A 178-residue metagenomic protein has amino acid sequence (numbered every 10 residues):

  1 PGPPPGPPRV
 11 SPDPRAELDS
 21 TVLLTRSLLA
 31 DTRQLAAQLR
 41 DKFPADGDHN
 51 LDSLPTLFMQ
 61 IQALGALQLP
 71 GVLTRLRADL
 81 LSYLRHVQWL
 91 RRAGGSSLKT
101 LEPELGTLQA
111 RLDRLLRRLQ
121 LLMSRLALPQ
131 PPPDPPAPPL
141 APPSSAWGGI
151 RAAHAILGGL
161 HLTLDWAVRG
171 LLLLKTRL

Functional and structural regions predicted by a protein language model:
P1-L64: Leu/Val/Ala/Ile-rich N-terminal alpha-helices, chiefly Sec-type signal peptides and the beginnings
P3-P12, M59-L64, R92, S96 (+1 more regions): Short, charged/polar, low-complexity loop and linker segments that flank or interrupt alpha-helical bundles
E17-S20, G65-D79, G149-A152, I156: Hydrophobic alpha-helical segments of membrane proteins, primarily the transmembrane helices and their short helical
L24, D31, D79-S82, H86 (+1 more regions): Amphipathic, well-ordered alpha-helical segments in soluble domains
L35, L39-K42, D46, I61-L64 (+3 more regions): Secondary-structure edge/capping motif, primarily at the C-terminal ends of alpha-helices and the immediately following
Q68-D134: Alpha-helical bundle protein-protein interaction modules that mediate dimerization/oligomerization and scaffolding
M123-I156, L178: Long amphipathic all-alpha helical oligomerization modules
G158-L178: C-terminal helix/juxtamembrane-tail motif
